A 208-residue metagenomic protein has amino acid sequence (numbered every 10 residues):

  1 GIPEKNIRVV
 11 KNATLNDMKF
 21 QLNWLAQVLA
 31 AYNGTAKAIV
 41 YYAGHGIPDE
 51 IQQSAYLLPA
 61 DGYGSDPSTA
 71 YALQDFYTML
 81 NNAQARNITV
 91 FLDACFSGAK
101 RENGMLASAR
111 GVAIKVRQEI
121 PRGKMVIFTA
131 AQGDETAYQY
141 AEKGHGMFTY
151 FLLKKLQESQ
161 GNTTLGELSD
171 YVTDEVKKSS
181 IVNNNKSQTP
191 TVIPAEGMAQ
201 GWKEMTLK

Functional and structural regions predicted by a protein language model:
G1-K208: Cysteine endopeptidase catalytic domains of the caspase/legumain-like
